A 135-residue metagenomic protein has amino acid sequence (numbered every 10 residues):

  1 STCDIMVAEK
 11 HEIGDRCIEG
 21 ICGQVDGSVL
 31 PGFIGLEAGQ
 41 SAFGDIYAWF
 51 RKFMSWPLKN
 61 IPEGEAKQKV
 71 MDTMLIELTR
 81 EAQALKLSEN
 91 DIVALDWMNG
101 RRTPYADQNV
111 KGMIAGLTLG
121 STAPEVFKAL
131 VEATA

Functional and structural regions predicted by a protein language model:
S1-A135: Active-site core segments that coordinate phosphate-bearing ligands/cofactors across diverse enzyme families
